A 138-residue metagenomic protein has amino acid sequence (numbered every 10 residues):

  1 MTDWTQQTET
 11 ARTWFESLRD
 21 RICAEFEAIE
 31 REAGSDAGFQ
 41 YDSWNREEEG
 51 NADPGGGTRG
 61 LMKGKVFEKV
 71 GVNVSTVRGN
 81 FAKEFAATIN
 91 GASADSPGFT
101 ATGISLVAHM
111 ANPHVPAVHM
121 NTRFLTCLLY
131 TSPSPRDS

Functional and structural regions predicted by a protein language model:
D3, T8-N90: Gly/Pro-rich turn-and-neighbor structural signature
V66-F124: Long, hydrophobic/aromatic-enriched structural stretches that serve as scaffold segments
T126-L128: Short acidic-glycine loop/turn motifs at beta-strand connectors
Y130-S138: Single conserved hydrophobic/aromatic residue that forms the stacking wall/gate of nucleotide- or nucleobase-binding
